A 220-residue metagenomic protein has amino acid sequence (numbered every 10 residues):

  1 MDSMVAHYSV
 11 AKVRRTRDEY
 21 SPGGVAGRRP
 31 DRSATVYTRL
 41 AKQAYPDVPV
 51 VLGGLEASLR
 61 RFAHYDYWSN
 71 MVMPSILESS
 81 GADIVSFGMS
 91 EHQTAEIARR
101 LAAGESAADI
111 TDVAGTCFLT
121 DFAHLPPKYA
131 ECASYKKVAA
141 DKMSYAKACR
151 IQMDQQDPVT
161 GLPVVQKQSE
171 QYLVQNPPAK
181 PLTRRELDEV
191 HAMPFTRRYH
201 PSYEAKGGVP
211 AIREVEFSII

Functional and structural regions predicted by a protein language model:
M1-Q168, Q175: Glycine-rich beta-alpha loop elements in corrinoid/cobalamin-binding modules across cobalamin-dependent enzymes
V51, S86, E189-H191, E216-I220: Structured core elements
A146-M193, R197-K206: Extended surface/linker regions that mediate inter-domain or inter-protein docking in multi-component redox
K206-I220: N-terminal pre-triad scaffold of radical SAM enzymes
